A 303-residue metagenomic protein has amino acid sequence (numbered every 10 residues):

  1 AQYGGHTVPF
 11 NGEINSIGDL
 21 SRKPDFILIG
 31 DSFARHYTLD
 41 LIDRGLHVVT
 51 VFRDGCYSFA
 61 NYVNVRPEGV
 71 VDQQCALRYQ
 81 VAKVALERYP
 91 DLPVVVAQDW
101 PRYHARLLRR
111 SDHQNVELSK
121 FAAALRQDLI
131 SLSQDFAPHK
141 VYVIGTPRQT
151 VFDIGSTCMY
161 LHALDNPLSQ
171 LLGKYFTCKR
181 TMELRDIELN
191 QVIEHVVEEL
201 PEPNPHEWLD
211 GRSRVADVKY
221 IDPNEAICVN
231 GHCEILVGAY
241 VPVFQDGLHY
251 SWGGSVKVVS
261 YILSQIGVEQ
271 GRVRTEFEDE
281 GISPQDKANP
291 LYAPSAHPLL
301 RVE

Functional and structural regions predicted by a protein language model:
A1-E303: Extracellular/periplasmic envelope-modification machinery, especially enzymes that add or remove acyl/ester groups on
